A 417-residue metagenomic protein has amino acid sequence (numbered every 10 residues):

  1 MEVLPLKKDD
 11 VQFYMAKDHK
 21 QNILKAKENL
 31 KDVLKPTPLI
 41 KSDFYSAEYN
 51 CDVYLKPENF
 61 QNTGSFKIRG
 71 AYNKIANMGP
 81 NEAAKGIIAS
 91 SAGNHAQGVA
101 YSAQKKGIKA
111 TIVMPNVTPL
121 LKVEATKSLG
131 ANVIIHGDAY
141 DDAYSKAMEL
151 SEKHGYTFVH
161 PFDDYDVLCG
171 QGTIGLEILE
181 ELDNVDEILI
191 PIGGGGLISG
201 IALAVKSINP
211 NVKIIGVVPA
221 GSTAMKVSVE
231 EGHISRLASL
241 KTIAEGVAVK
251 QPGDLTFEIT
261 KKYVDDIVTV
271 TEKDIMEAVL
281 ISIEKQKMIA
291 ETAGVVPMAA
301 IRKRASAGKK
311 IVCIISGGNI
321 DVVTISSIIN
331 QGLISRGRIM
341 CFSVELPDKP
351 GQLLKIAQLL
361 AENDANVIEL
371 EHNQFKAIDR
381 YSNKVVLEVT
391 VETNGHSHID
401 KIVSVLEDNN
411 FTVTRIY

Functional and structural regions predicted by a protein language model:
V3-Y417: PLP-dependent amino-acid enzyme catalytic core
